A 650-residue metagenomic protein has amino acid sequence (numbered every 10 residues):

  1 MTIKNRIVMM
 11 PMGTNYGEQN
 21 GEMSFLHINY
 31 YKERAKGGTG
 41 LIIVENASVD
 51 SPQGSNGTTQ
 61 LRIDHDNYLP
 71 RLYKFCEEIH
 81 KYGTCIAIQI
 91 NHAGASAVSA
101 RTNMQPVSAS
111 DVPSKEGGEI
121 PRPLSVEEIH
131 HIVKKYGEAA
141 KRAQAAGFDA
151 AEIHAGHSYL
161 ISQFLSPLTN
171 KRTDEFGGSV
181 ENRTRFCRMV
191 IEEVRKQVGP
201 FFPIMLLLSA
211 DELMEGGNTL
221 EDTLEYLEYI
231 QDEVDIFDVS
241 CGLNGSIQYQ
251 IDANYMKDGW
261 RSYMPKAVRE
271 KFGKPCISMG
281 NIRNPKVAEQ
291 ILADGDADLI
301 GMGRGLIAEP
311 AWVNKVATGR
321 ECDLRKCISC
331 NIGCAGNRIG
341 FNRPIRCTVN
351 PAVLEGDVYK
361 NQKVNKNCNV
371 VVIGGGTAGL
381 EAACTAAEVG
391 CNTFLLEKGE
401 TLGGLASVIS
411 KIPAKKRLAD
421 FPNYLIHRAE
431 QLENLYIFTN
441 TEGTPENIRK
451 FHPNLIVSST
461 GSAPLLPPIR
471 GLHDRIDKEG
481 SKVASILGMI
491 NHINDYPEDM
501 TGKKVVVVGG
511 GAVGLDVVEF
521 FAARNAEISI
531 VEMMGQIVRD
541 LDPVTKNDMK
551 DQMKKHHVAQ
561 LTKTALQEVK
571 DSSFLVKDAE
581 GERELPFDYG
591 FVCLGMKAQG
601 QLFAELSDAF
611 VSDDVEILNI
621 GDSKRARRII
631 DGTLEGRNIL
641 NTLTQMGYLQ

Functional and structural regions predicted by a protein language model:
M1-I373, T377, E381-E388, N392-T393 (+4 more regions): Flavin-dependent oxidoreductase catalytic cores
G21, S55-N56, E289-Q290, V313-N314 (+7 more regions): Short amphipathic alpha-helical segments
T84, F202, K274, P453 (+3 more regions): A short helix->loop->beta-strand "cap" motif at the edges of active sites that frequently abuts
I251-K257, K360-C368, V408-D420, I490-P497 (+2 more regions): Short, contiguous acidic/charged loop-to-helix segments that flank catalytic cores in large enzymes
P351-K363, R428-Q431, I437, L465-R524 (+1 more regions): Glycine-rich dinucleotide-binding loop and its adjacent helix/turn
V372-Y436, L465, G510-V544, V615 (+1 more regions): Beta1-alpha1 glycine-rich phosphate/pyrophosphate-binding loop at the start of Rossmann-like nucleotide-binding domains
A419-L465, D474, S481-K503, A523-D608: A Rossmann-like FAD-binding core segment of flavoenzymes
L515-V517, L541, I620-Q650: A conserved FAD-binding loop/helix module that cradles the flavin
